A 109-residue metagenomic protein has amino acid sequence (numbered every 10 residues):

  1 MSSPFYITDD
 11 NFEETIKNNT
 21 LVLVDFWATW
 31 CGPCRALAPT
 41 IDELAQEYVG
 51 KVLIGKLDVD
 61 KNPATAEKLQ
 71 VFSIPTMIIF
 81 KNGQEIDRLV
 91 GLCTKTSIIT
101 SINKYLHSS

Functional and structural regions predicted by a protein language model:
S3, T8, W27, L53-G55: Conserved Rossmann-like nucleotide-binding pocket used by diverse enzymes that bind dinucleotide cofactors
P4-V22, P63: A short beta-strand-turn-helix
N19-L21, A36-L57: Conserved helix-turn-beta segment immediately C-terminal to the redox Cys motif in thioredoxin-like folds
T20, W27-W30, S73: Short pre-active-site segment immediately N-terminal to redox-active cysteine/selenocysteine motifs in thiol-based
F26-T40: Conserved redox-active cysteine motifs that mediate thiol-disulfide chemistry, especially di-cysteine Cys-X(1-2)-Cys
V59-A66: Structural microenvironment flanking redox-active thiols in thiol-disulfide oxidoreductases
S73, I79-S109: Non-catalytic, surface beta->alpha helical segment in thiol-disulfide oxidoreductase systems
